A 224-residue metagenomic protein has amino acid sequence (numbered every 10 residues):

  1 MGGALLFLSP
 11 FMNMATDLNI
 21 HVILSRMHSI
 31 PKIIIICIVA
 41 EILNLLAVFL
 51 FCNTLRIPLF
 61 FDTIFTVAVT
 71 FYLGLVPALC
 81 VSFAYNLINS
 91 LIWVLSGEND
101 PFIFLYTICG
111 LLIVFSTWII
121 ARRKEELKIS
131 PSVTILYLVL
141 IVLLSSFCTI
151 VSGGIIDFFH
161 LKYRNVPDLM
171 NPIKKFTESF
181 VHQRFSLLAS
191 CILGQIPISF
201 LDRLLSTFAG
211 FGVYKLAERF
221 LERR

Functional and structural regions predicted by a protein language model:
F7-N19, I23, I30, E41 (+1 more regions): Alpha-helical transmembrane segments and their immediate juxtamembrane flanks in integral membrane proteins
F7-V81, L87: Hydrophobic transmembrane alpha-helices
I34-I38, L79-F83, F104-I108, I135-L143 (+1 more regions): Hydrophobic alpha-helical transmembrane segments
N44-F61, A84-A121: Interfacial aromatic-anchored transmembrane helix boundaries in multi-pass membrane proteins
F49-F61, N99-D100, A121-R224: Membrane-embedded alpha-helical hairpins and interfacial helices in multi-pass inner-membrane proteins
T66-V67, N86, S90-W93, V114 (+2 more regions): Hydrophobic transmembrane alpha-helices of multi-pass small-molecule transporters
